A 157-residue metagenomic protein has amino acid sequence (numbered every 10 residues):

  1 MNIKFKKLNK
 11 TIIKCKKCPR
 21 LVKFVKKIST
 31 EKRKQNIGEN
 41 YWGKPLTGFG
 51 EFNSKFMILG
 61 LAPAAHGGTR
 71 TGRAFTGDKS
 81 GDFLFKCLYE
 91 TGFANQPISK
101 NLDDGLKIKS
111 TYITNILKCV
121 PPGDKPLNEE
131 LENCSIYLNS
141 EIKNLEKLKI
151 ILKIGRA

Functional and structural regions predicted by a protein language model:
N2-R156: A polyanion-binding, active-site-adjacent surface
